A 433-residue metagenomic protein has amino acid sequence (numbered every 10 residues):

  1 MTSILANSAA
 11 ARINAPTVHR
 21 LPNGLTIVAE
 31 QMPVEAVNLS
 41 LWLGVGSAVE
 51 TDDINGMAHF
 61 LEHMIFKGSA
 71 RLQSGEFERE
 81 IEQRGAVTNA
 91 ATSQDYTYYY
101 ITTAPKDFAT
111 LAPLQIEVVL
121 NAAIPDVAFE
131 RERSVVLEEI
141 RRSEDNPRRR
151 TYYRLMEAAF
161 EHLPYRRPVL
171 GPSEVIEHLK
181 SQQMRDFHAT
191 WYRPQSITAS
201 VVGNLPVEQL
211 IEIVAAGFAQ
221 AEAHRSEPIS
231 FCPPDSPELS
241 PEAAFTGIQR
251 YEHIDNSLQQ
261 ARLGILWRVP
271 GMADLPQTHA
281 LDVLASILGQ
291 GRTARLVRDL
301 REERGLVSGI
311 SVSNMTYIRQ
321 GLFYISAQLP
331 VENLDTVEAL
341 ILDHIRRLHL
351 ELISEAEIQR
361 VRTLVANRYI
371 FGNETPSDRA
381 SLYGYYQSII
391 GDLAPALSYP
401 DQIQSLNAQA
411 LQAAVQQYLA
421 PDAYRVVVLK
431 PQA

Functional and structural regions predicted by a protein language model:
M1-A36: N- or domain-start disorder-to-order transition segments that initiate the globular core
T2, R20, E76-P233, H253 (+4 more regions): Charge-rich, well-structured scaffold segments of protease-associated domains
V18, G24, N38, Y251 (+3 more regions): A residue-level signal for beta-strand positions that form part of recognition/binding surfaces within mature
H19, I27, L39-L43, I101 (+2 more regions): Preference for bulky hydrophobic residues occupying beta-strand positions in well-ordered beta-sheet regions
Q31-P33, S40-W42, R225-T293, V428: His/Glu-based metal-binding/catalytic segments typifying zinc-dependent metallopeptidases
P33-V34, G44-V49, A433: Short active-site-proximal "capping" loops at secondary-structure junctions
L39-T102, I287-L306: M16/MPP (pitrilysin/insulinase) zinc-metallopeptidase core fold and M16-derived inactive scaffolds
